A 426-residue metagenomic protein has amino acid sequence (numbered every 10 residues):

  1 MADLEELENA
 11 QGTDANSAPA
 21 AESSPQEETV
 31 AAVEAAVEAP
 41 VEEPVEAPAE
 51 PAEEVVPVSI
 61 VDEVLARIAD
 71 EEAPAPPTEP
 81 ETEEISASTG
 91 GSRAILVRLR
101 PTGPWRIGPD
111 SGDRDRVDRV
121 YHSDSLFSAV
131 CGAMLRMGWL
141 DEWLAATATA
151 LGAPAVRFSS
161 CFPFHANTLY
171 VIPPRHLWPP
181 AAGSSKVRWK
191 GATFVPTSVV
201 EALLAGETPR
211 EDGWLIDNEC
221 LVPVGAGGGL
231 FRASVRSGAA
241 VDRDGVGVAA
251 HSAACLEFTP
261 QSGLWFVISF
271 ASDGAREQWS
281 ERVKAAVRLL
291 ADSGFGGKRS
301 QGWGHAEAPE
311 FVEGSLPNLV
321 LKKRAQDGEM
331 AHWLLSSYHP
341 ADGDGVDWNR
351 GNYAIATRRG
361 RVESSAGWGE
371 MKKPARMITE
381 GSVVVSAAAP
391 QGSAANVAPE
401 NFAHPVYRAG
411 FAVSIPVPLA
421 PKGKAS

Functional and structural regions predicted by a protein language model:
M1-N9, T13, P25-E27, A31 (+1 more regions): Conserved active-site/ligand-binding neighborhood in enzyme cores
A21: Replace "Mg2+/Mn2+-dependent" with "divalent metal-dependent
